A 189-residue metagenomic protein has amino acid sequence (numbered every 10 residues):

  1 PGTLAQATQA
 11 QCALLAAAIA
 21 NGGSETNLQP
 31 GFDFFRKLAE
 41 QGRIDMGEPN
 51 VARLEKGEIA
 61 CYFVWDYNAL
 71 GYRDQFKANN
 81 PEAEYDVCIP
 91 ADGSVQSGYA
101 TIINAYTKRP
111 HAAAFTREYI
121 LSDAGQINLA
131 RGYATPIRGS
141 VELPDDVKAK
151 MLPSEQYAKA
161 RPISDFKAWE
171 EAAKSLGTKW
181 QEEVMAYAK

Functional and structural regions predicted by a protein language model:
P1-E58: Extracytoplasmic ligand-binding site segments that recognize negatively charged/polar headgroups
P1-T3, A60-W65, D86-I89, I102: Structural recognition of the beta-strand scaffold that forms the well-ordered cores of secreted hydrolase catalytic
Q6-Q9, N50, D66-L70, D92-V95 (+1 more regions): Solvent-exposed loop/turn segments at secondary-structure junctions within structured extracellular/periplasmic domains
F32-K37, R43, P81-A105: Periplasmic-binding protein-like
N50-V51, I59, A113, G125: Short, hydrophobic alpha-helical packing/hinge segments within bilobed ligand-binding/sensory domains
A52, A158-K189: Conserved C-terminal helix/tail region of periplasmic/extracytoplasmic solute-binding proteins
E55, C61-E82: A ligand-binding cleft/hinge motif common to bilobed small-molecule-binding domains
Y99, I103-I163: Mature extracytoplasmic/periplasmic domains
